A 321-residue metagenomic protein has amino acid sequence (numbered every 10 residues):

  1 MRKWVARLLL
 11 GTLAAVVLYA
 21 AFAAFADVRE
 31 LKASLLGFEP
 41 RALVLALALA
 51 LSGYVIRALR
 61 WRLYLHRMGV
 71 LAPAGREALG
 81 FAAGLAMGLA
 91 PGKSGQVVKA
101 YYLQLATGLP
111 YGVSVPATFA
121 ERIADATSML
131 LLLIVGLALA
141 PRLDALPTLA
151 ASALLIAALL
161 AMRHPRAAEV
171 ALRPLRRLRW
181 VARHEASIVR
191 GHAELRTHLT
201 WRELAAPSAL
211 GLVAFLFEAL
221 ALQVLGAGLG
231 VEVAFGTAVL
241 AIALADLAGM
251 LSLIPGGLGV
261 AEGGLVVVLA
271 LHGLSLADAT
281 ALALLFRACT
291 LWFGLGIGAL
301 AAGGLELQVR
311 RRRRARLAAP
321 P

Functional and structural regions predicted by a protein language model:
M1-A82, L139-M250, L276-A283, C289-P321: Predominantly cytoplasmic-facing regulatory/coupling regions of multi-pass membrane proteins
L65-H66, A78-G108: Extended non-transmembrane interhelical loops and adjacent amphipathic helices of multipass membrane proteins
H66, L89, L105, A227-G228 (+2 more regions): Transmembrane helix-loop junction
A74-E77, Q96-V97, L109-A120, L274-L285: Membrane-interface alpha-helices at helix entry/exit sites of multi-pass transporters
A83-G92, I242-E262: Transmembrane alpha-helix interface/packing and boundary motifs in multi-pass membrane proteins, characterized by
A83-P91, G112-L137, A248, A281-G296: Membrane-embedded alpha-helical segments of transport systems, primarily multispan ion/solute transporters
V98-Q104, V115-T118, S128, A209-L210 (+1 more regions): Hydrophobic alpha-helical membrane segments of integral membrane proteins
L103-P110, A241, A245, G263-A281: Interfacial segments of multi-pass membrane proteins
